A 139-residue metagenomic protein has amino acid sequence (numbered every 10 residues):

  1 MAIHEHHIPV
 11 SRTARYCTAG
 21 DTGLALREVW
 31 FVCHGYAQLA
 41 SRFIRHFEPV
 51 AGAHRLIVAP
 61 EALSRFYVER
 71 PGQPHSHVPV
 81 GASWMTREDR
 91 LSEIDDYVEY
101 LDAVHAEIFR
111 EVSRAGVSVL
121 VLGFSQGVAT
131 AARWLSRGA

Functional and structural regions predicted by a protein language model:
M1-E5: Short, hydrophobic/aromatic-rich segments at coil-to-beta transitions
H6-G23, R27-R114: Serine-hydrolase catalytic machinery in alpha/beta-hydrolase-like enzymes
S118-L120: Residue in the alpha/beta-hydrolase core beta-strand immediately N-terminal to the catalytic nucleophile
L122-G127, A131: Gly/Ala-rich beta-loop-alpha elbow adjacent to hydrolase catalytic centers
R133-R137: Active-site signature of alpha/beta-hydrolase-fold catalytic machinery across serine- and Asp/Cys-nucleophile hydrolases
